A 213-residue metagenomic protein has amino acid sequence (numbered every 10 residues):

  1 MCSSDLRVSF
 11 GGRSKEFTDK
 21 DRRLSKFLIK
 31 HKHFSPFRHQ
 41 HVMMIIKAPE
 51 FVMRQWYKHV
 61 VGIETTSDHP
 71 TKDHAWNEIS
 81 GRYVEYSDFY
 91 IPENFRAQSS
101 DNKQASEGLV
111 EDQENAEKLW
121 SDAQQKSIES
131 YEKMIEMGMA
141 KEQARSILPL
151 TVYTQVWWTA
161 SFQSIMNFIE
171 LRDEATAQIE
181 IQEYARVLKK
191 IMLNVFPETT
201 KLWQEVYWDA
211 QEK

Functional and structural regions predicted by a protein language model:
M1-K213: Family-specific signature for flavin-dependent thymidylate synthase
